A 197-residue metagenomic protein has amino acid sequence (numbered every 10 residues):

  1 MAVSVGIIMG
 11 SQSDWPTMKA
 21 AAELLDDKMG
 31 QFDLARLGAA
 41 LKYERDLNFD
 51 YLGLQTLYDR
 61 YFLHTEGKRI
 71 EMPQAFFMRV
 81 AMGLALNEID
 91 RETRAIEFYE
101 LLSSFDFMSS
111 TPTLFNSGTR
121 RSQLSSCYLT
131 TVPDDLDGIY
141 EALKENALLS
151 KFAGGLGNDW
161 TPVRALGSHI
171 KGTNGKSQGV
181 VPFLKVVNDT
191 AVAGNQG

Functional and structural regions predicted by a protein language model:
A2-L25: Glycine-rich phosphate/diphosphate-binding loop of Rossmann-like nucleotide-binding domains
E23-G197: Extended catalytic cores of very large enzyme megasubunits
